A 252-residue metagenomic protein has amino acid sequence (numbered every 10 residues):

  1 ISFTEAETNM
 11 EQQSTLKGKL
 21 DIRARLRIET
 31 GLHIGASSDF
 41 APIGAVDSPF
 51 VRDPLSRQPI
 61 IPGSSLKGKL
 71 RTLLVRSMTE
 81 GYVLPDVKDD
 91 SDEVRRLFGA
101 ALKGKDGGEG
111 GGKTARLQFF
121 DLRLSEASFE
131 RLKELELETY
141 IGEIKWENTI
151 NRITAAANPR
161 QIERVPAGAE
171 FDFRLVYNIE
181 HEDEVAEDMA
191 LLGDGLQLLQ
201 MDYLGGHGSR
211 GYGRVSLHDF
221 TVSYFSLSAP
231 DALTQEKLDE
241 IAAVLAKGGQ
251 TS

Functional and structural regions predicted by a protein language model:
S2-T149, T154-S252: RNA-binding basic/glycine-rich loop and surface signature characteristic of RAMP-family CRISPR effectors
